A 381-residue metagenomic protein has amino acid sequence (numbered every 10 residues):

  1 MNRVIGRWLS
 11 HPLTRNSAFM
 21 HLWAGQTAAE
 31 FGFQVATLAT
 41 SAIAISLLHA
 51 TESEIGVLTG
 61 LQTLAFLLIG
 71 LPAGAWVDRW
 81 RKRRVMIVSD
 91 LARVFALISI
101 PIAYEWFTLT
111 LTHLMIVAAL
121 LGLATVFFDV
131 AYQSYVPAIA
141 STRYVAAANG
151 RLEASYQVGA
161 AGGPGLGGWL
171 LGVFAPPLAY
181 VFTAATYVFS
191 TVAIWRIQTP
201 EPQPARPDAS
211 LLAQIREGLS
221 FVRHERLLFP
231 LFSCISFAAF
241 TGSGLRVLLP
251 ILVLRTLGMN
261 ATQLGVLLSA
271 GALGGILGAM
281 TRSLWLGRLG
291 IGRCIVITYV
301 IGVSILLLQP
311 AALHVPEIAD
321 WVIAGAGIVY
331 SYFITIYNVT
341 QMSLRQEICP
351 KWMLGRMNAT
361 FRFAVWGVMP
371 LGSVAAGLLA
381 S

Functional and structural regions predicted by a protein language model:
M1-M20, T199-S233: Juxtamembrane intracellular "pre-TM" segments in multi-pass secondary transporters
W8, A18-Q26, I55, M86 (+5 more regions): Hydrophobic alpha-helix/TM-entry signal in multi-pass membrane transporters
T27, F31, G60-L64, L91 (+10 more regions): Transmembrane alpha-helical cores of Major Facilitator Superfamily
T27, T108-F127, S236, D320-I336: Hydrophobic core of transmembrane alpha-helices in multi-pass small-molecule transporters, especially MFS/SLC-type
A36, H49-T59, G150, A261-L268 (+1 more regions): Small-residue hotspots at the loop-to-helix junctions and early N-terminal turns of transmembrane alpha-helices
A39-L48, I100-F107, G162-A184, I251 (+3 more regions): Transmembrane alpha-helix termini and helix-breaking/packing motifs in multi-pass membrane transporters
L67-L68, R79, R83-M86, S99 (+6 more regions): C-terminal transmembrane bundle of multi-pass solute transporters/carriers
L111-A118, G122, Y144-P202, Q263 (+4 more regions): Hydrophobic alpha-helical transmembrane segments
